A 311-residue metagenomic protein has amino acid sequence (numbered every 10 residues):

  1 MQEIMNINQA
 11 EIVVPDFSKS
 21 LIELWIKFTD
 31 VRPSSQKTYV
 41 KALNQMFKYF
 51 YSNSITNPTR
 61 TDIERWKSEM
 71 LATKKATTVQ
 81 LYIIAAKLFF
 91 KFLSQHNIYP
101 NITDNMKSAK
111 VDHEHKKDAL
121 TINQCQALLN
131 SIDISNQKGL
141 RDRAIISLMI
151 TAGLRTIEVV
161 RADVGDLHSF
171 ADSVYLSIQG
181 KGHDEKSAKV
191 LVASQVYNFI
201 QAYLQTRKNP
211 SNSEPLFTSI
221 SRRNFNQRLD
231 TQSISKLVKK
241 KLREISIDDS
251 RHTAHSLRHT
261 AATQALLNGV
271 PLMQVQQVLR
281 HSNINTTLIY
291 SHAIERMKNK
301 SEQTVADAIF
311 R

Functional and structural regions predicted by a protein language model:
M1-R311: Conserved catalytic core of the tyrosine transesterase superfamily
